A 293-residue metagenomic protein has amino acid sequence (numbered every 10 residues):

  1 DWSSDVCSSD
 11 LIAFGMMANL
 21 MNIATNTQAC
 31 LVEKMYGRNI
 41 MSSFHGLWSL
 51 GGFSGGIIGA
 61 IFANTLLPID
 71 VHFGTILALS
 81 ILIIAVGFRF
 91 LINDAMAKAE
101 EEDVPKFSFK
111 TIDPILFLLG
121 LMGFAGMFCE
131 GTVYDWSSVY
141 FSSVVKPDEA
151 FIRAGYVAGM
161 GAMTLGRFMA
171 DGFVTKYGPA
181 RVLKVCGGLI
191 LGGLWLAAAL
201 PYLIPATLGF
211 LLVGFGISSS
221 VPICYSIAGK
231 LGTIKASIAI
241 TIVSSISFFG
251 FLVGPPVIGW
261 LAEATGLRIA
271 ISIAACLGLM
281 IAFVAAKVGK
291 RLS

Functional and structural regions predicted by a protein language model:
D1-S8: Short, small-residue-biased leader/transition segments that mark boundaries at the very start of proteins
I12, D113-C129, L211-F215: Pair of pore-lining "gating" transmembrane helices in MFS-fold secondary transporters
N19-K34, S219-G232: Intracellular juxtamembrane helix-capping segments at the cytosolic ends of symmetry-related transmembrane helices
S42-F44, K146-G159, I238-I242: Loop-to-transmembrane helix entry
A63, G166-P179, A262-E263: Helix-to-loop junctions at the C-terminal end of transmembrane segments in multipass secondary transporters
D70-R89, I269-K287: Symmetry-related core transmembrane helices of the 12-TM Major Facilitator Superfamily/SLC fold
D135-F151: Short amphipathic helix-loop junctions that connect adjacent transmembrane helices in Major Facilitator Superfamily/SLC
R181-L196, A275: Structural signature of the two symmetry-related core transmembrane helices
